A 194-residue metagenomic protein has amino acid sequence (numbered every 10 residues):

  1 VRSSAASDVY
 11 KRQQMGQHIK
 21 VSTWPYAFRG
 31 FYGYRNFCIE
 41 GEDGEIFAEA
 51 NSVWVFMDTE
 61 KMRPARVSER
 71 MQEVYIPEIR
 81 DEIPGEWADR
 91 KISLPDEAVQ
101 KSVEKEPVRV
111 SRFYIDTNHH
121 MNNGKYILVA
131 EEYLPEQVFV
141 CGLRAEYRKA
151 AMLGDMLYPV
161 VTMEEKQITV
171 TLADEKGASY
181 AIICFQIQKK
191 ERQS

Functional and structural regions predicted by a protein language model:
V1-A6, Y10: Single conserved hydrophobic/aromatic residue that forms the stacking wall/gate of nucleotide- or nucleobase-binding
A5, N51, K125: Ca2+-coordinating acidic residues in Ca2+-binding motifs
S7-D8, V21, G142-Y147: Short structured motifs
Y10, H18, H119-H120: Histidine (H) residue identity feature
Q13-L94, R148-L153, T162-S194: HotDog/MaoC-like acyl-thioester-processing domains
A98-Q186, E191: Acidic/His-leaning functional-site neighborhoods
